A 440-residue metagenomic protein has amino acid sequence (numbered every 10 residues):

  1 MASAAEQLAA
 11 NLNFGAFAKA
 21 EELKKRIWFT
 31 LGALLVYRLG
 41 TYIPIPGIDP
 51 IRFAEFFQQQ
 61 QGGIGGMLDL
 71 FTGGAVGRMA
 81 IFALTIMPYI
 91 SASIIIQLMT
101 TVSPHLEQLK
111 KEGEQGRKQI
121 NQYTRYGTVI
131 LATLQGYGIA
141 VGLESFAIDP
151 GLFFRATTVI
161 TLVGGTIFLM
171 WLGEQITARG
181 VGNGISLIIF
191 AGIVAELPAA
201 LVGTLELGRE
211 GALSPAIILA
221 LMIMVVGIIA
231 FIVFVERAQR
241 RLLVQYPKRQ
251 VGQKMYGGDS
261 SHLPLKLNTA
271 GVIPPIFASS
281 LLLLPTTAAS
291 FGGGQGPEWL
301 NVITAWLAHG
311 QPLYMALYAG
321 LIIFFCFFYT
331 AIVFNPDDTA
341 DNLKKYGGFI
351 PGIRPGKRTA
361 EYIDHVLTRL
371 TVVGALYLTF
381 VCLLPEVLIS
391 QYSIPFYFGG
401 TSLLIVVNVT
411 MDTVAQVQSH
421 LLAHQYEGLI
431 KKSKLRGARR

Functional and structural regions predicted by a protein language model:
A2-K110, E114-R440: N-terminal cationic and glycine-rich segments that engage phosphates or anionic surfaces
